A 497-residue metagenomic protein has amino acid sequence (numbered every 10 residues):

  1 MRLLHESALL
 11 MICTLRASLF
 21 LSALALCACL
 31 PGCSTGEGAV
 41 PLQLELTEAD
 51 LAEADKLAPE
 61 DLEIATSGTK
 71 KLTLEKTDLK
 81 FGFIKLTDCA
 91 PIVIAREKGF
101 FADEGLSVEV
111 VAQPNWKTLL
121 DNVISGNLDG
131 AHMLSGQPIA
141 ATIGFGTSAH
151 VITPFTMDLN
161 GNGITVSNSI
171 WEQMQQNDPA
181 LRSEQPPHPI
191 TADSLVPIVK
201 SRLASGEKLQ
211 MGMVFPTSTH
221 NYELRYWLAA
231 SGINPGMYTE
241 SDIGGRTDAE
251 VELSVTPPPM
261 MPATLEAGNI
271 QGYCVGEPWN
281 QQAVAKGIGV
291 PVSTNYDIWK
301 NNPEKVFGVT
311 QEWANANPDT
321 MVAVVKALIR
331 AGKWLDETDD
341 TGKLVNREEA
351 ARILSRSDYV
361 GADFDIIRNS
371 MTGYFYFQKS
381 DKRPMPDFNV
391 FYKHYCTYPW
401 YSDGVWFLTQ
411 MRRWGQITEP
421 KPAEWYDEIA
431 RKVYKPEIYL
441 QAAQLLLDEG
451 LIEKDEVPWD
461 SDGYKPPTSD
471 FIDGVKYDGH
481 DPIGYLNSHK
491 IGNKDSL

Functional and structural regions predicted by a protein language model:
L3-F20: Bacterial N-terminal signal peptides that target proteins for export
A28-G32: C-terminal motif of bacterial Sec signal peptides marking the signal peptidase cleavage site
S34-G36: Bacterial signal peptide processing site
V40-S254, E266-N301, D470-D478, P482: Short, glycine-/small- and polar/acidic-enriched structural segments that line small-molecule recognition paths
P41-L46, E53, I64-T66, D358-L497: Segments of small-molecule ligand-sensing domains
L79, L209-V214, E312-A314, L335-T341 (+1 more regions): Second-shell loop/turn segments in exported
E97, I124-L128, I143, A229-I233 (+3 more regions): Sec-exported extracytoplasmic/periplasmic mature domains
T239, P258-M371: Pocket-lining segment of extracytoplasmic ligand-binding domains
